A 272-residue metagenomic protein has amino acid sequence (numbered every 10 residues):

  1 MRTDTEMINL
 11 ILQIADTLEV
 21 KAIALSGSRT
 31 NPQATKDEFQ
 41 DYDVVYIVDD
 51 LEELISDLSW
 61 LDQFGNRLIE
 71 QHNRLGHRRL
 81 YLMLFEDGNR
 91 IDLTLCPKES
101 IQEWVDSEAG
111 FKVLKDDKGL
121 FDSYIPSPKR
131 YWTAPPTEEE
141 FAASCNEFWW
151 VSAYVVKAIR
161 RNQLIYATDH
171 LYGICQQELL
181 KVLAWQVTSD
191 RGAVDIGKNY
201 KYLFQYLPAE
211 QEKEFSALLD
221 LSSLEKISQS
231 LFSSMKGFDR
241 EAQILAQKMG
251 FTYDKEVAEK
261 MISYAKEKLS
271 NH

Functional and structural regions predicted by a protein language model:
M1-K21, S26-F39, V45-I101: Metal-dependent nucleotidyltransferase catalytic core
M7-I8, V20, I55-D57, S127-W132 (+2 more regions): Short amphipathic alpha-helical segments, especially helix-boundary/capping motifs
K36-E38, V105-S107, I196: Short aromatic-enriched loop/helix-cap "lid" or pocket-rim segments at secondary-structure transitions that line
E38, K112-V113, Y202: Residue-level preference for alpha-helix termini and adjacent loops
F39, E53, W60, P126 (+3 more regions): Bulky hydrophobic/aromatic packing residues
Q40, D50, H72-N73, A109-F111 (+1 more regions): Short, charged/polar low-complexity linear motifs in solvent-exposed/disordered segments
Q63-Y166, H170-L171: Conserved NTP/Mg2+-binding pocket subregion across the NTase superfamily
W132, P136-H272: Conserved nucleotidyltransferase catalytic core and NTase-mimicking acidic/glycine-rich helix/loop elements in nucleic
